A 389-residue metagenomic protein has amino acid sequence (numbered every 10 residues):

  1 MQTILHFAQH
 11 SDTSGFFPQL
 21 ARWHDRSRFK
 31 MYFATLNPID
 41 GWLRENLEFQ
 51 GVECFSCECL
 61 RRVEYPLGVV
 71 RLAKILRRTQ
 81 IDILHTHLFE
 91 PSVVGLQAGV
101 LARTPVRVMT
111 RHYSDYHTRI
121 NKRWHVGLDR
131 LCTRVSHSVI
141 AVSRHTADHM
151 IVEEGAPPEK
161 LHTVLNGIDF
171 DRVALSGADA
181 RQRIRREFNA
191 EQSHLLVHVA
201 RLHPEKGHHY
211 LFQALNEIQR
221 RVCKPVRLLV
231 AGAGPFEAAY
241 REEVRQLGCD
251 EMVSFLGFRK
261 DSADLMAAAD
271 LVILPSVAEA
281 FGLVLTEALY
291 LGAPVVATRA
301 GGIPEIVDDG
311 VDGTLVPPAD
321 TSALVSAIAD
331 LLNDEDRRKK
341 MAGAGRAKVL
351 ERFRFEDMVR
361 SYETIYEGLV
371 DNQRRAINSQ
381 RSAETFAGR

Functional and structural regions predicted by a protein language model:
S14-R22, H194-Q219, P235-E242, L283 (+3 more regions): A conserved mid-protein helix/loop that constitutes part of the nucleotide-sugar donor-binding site
T86-V94, R111: Short His-centered aromatic/hydrophobic patch
A174-A190, D371, I377: A short helix/loop element that forms part of the nucleotide-sugar donor recognition site in Leloir-type
R241-G257: Nucleotide-activated donor-binding/catalytic signature segment of Leloir-type glycosyltransferases, i.e., the conserved
F258, V277: Aromatic "clamp/platform" in nucleotide-sugar-dependent glycosyltransferases that forms part of the donor/acceptor
P294-A297, V307: Short hydrophobic beta-strand element within catalytic cores of glycosyltransferases and related nucleotide-activated
D309-G310, T314-T321, D330-D336: Conserved acidic donor-binding segment of nucleotide-sugar-dependent glycosyltransferases
A323, D330, R337-R352, M358-T364: A short, well-ordered alpha-helix in the C-terminal region of glycosyltransferases
